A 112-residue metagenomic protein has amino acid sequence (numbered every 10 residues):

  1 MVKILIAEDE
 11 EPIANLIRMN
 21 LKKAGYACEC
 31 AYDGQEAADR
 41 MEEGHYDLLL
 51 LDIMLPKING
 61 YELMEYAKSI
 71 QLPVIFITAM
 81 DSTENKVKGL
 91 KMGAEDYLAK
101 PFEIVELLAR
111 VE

Functional and structural regions predicted by a protein language model:
M1-E112: N-terminal/domain-start alpha-helical segments
